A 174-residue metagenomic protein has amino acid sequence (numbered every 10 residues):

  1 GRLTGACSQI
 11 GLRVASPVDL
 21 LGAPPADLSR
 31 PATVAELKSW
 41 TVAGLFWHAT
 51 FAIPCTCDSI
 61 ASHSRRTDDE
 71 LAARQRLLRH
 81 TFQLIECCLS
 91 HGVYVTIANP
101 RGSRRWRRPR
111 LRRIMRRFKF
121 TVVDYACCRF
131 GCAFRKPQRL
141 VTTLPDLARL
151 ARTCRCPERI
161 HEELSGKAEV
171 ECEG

Functional and structural regions predicted by a protein language model:
G1-G174: Conserved active-site and SAM-binding loop architecture of S-adenosyl-L-methionine-dependent nucleic-acid
